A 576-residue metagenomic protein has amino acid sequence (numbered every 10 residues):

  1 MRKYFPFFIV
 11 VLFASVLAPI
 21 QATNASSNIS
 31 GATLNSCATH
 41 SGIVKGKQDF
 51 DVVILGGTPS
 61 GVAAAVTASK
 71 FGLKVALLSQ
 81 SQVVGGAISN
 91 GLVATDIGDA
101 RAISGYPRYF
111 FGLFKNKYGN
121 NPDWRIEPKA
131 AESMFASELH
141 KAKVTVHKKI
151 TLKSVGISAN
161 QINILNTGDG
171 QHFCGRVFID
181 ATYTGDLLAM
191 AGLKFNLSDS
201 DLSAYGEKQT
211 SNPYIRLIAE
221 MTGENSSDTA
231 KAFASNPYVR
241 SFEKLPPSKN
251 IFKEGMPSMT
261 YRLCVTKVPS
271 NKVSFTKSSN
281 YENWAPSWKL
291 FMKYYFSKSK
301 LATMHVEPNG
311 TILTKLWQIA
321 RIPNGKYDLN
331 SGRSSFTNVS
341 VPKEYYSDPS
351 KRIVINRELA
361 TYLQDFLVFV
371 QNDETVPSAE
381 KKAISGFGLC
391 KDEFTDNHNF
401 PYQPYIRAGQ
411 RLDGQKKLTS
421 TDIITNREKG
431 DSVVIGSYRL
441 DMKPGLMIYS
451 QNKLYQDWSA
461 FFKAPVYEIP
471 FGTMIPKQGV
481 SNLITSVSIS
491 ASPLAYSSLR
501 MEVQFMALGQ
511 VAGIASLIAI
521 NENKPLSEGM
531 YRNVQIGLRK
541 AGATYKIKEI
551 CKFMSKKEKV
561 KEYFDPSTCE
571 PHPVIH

Functional and structural regions predicted by a protein language model:
M1-Y4: Positively charged n-region of N-terminal signal peptides that target proteins for export
F7-A18: Bacterial N-terminal signal peptides
T23-V52, S133, K148: Extreme N-terminal leader/targeting segments of oxidoreductases
S30-L34, T67, L73-K74, S79-S154 (+2 more regions): Conserved N-terminal/central alpha/beta ligand/cofactor-binding core
T33, A87, Q171-V177, A181-I575: Flavin (FAD/FMN)-binding glycine-rich loop and adjacent Rossmann-like elements that form
V52-V75: N-terminal Rossmann-like FAD-binding beta1-loop-alpha1 element of flavoenzymes
P59-S60, V66, T151-K153, F173-F178 (+1 more regions): Mobile, glycine-rich extracellular loop/lid and propeptide segments that shape or gate substrate/ligand access
G156-H172: Conserved beta-strand-loop-beta-strand element in the redox core of flavoprotein oxidoreductases
